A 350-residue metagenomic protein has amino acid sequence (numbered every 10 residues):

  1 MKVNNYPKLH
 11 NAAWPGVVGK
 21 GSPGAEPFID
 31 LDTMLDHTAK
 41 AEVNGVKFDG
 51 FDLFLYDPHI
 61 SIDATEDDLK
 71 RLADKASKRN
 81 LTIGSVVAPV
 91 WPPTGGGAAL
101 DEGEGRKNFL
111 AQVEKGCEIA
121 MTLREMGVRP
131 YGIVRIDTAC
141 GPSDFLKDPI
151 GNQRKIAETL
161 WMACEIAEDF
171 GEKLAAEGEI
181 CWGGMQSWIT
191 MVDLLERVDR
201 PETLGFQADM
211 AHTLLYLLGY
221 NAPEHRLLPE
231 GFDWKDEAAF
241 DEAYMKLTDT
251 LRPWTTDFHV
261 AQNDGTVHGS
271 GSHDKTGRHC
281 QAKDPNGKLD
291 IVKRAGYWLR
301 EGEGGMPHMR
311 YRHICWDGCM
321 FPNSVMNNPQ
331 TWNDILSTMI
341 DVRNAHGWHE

Functional and structural regions predicted by a protein language model:
M1-P130, G151, W161, E168 (+2 more regions): N-terminal pre-domain/capping segments
N5-A12, D49-L53, I83-A88, G132-I136 (+4 more regions): Hydrophobic faces of well-ordered beta-strands that scaffold small-molecule active sites in alpha/beta enzyme cores
P15-I29, H59-A64, F145-G151, G219-D236 (+2 more regions): Short, flexible/disordered intra-domain loops and linkers
A25-D30, L53-D68, P92-A98, G141-L146 (+5 more regions): Acidic-and-aromatic substrate-binding clefts and catalytic sites of carbohydrate-active enzymes
D36, D241-L247, P285-H308: A short, acidic, amphipathic alpha-helical segment used as a generic capping/interface helix at domain edges
I119-P149, F170-C181, C315-W316: Active-site groove signature of glycoside hydrolases
G151, A157-G277: Acidic/histidine-rich catalytic cores of soluble enzymes
D274-T276, C280-I291, C315-E350: Aromatic-rich peripheral "rim/lid" segments of glycoside hydrolase catalytic domains that contact and position glycan
